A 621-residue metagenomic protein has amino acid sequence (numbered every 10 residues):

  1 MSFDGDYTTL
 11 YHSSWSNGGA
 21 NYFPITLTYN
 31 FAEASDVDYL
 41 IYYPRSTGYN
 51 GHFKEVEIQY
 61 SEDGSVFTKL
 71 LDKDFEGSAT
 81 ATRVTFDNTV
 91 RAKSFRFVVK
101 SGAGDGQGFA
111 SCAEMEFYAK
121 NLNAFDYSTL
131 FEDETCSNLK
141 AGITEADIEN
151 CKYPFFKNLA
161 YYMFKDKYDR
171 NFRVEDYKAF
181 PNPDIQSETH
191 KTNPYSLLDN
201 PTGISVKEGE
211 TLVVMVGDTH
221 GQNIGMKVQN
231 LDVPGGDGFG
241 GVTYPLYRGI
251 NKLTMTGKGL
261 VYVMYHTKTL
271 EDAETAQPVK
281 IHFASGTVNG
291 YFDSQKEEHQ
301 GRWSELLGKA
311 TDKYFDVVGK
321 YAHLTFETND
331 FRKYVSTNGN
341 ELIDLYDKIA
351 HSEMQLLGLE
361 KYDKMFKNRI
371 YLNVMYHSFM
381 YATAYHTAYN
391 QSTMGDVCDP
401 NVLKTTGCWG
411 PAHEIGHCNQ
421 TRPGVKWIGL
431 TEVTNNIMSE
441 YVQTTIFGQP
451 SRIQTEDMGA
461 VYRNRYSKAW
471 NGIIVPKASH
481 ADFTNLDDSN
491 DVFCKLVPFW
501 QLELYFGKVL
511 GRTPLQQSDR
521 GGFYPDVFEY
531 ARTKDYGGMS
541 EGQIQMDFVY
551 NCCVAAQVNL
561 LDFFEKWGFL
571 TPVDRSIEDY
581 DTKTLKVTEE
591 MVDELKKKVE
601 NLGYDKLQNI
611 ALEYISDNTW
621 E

Functional and structural regions predicted by a protein language model:
F3-K69, S78-T129: Aromatic, loop-rich ligand-recognition surfaces of beta-strand-rich domains
H12-G19, D72-K73, P201-G203, I250-K252: Beta-strand-rich interaction surfaces with strong enrichment in secreted/lumenal proteins
V37, D105-S128, T267-V317: Exposed low-complexity, polar/acidic, P/S/T/G-rich flexible segments that act as propeptides, protease-susceptible
F67-D87, D237-I250: Extracellular carbohydrate recognition and processing domains and analogous Trp-centered ligand-binding platforms
F125-D126, L130-Y168, E541-E621: Beta/coil-rich, acidic/histidine-enriched accessory regions frequently appended to metallopeptidases
T129-G290: Beta-strand-enriched, solvent-exposed domains that form extended recognition/catalytic surfaces
W303-L306, A310-K508: Catalytic cores of extracellular degradative/oxidative enzymes
R465-T588: Active-site-proximal alpha-helical
